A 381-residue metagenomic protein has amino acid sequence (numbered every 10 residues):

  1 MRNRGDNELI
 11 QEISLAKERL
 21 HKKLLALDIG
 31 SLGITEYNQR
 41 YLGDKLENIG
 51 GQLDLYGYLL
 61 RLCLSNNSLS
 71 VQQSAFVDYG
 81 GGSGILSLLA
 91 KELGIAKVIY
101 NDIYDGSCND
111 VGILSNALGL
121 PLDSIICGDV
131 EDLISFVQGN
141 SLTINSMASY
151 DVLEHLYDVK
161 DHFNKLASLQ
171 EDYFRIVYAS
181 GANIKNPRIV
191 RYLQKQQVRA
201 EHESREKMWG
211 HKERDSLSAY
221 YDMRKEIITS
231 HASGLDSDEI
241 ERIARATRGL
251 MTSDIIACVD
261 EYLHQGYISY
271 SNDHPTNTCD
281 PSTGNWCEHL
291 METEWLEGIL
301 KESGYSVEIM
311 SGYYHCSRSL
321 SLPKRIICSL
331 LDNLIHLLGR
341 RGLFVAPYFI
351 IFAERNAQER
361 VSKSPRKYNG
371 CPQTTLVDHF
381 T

Functional and structural regions predicted by a protein language model:
M1-L142, S146, G312, L320-P323 (+2 more regions): Conserved N-terminal segment of class I S-adenosyl-L-methionine
D44, Y150, G284: Conserved short-loop catalytic and cofactor-binding motifs
D132-S135, E154, I184: Active-site micro-motifs of SAM-dependent methyltransferase domains
F136, D151, L338-R340: Catalytic micro-motifs at enzyme active sites that drive phosphoryl/nucleotidyl and oxygen chemistry
N145-Y157: A short SAM/SAH-binding and catalytic strip from SAM-dependent methyltransferases
Y157-I350: S-adenosyl-L-methionine-dependent methyltransferase catalytic module, highlighting the catalytic core
